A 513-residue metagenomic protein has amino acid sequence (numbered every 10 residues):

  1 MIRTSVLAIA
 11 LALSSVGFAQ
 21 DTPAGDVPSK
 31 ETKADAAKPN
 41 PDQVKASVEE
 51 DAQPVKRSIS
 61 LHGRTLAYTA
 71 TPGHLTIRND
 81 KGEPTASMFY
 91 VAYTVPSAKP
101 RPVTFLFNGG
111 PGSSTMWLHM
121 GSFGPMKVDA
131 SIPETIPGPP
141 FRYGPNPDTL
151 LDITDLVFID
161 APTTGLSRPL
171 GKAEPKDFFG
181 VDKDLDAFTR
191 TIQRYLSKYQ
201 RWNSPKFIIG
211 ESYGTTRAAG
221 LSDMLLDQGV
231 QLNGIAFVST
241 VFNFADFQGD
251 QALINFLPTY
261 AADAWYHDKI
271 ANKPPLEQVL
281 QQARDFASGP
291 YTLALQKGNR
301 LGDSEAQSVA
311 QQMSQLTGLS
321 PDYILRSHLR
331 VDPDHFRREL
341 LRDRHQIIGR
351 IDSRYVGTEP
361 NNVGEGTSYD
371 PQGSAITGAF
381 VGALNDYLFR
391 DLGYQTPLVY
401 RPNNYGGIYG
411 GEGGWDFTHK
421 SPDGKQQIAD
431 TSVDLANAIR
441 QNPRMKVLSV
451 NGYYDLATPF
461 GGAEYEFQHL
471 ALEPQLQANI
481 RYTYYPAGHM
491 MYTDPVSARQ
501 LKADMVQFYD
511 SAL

Functional and structural regions predicted by a protein language model:
I2-F18: Gram-negative bacterial Sec-dependent N-terminal signal peptides
G25-N40, G82-D177, Q468: N-terminal cap/lid subdomain of alpha/beta-hydrolase-fold enzymes
S47-V95: N-terminal cap/lid segment of alpha/beta-hydrolase-fold proteins
P125-D129, D223-G318: A catalytic-pocket lid/entrance helix-loop region that shapes and gates access to the active site across common
L151-T154, A161, F178-L196: Alpha/beta-hydrolase active-site loop
Q200-Y213: Alpha/beta-hydrolase fold nucleophile elbow
G210-D223: Glycine-rich nucleophile elbow surrounding the catalytic serine of serine-hydrolase chemistry
V238-S239, N243-N255, L319-L513: C-terminal subdomain of alpha/beta-hydrolase-fold enzymes, centered on the catalytic histidine and its supporting
